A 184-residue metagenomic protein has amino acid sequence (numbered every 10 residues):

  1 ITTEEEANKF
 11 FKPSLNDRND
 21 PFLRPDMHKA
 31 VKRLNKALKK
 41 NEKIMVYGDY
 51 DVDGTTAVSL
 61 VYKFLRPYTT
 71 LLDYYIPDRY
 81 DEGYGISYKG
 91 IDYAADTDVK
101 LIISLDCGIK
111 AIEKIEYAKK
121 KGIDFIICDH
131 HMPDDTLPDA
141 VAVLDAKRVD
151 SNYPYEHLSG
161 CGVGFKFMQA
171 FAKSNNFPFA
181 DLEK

Functional and structural regions predicted by a protein language model:
I1-K184: Replace "Mg2+/Mn2+-dependent" with "divalent metal-dependent
